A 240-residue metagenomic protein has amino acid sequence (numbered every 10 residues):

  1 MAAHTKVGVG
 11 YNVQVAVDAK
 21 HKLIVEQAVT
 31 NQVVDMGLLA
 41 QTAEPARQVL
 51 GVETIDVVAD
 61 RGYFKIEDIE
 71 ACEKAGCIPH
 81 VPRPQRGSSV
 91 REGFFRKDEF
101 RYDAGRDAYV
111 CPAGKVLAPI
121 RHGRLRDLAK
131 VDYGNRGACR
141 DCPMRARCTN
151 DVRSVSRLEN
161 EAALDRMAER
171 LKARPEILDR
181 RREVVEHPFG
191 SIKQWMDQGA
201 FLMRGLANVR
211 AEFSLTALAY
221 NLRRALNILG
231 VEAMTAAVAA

Functional and structural regions predicted by a protein language model:
M1-A240: Anion-binding and metal-coordination hotspots
